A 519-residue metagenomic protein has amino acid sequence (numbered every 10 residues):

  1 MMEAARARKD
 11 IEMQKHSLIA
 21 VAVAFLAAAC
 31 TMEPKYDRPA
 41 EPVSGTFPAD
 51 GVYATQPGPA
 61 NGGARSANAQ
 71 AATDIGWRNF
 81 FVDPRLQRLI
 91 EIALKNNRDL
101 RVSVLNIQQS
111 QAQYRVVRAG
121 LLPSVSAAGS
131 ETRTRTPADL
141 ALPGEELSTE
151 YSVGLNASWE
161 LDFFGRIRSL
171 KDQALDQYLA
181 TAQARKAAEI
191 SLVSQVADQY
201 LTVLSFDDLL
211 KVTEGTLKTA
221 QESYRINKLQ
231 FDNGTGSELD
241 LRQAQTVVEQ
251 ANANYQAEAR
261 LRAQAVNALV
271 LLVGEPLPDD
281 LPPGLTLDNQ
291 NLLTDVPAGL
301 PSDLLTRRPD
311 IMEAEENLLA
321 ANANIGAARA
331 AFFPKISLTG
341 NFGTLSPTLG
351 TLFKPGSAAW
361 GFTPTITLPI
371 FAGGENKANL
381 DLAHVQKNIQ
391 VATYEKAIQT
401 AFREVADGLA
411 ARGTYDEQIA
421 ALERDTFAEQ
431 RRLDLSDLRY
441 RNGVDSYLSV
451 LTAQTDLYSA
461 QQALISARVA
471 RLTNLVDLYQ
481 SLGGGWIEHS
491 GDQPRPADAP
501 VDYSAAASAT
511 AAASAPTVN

Functional and structural regions predicted by a protein language model:
M2-E3, Q14: Position-driven detector of the extreme protein N-terminus
K9-A22, A27-K95, Y151, K171 (+6 more regions): Terminal intrinsically disordered/low-complexity segments used for targeting and assembly
T31-Q199, K335-G340, G361, I370-L380: Short flexible linkers and secondary-structure junctions
R101-V102, R118-A119, L147, L161-E189 (+8 more regions): Sec/SRP-type N-terminal targeting helices
A112, A119, Q183, I190 (+17 more regions): Regular, well-ordered alpha-helical segments
I167, D176, A182-L300, A411 (+5 more regions): Periplasmic alpha-helical coiled-coil/stalk elements that build and connect Gram-negative outer-membrane
F231-T235, Y440-V444, S481-G485: A short glycine-centered flexible hinge/capping loop motif at secondary-structure junctions
S446-Y458, H489-R495: Short histidine
